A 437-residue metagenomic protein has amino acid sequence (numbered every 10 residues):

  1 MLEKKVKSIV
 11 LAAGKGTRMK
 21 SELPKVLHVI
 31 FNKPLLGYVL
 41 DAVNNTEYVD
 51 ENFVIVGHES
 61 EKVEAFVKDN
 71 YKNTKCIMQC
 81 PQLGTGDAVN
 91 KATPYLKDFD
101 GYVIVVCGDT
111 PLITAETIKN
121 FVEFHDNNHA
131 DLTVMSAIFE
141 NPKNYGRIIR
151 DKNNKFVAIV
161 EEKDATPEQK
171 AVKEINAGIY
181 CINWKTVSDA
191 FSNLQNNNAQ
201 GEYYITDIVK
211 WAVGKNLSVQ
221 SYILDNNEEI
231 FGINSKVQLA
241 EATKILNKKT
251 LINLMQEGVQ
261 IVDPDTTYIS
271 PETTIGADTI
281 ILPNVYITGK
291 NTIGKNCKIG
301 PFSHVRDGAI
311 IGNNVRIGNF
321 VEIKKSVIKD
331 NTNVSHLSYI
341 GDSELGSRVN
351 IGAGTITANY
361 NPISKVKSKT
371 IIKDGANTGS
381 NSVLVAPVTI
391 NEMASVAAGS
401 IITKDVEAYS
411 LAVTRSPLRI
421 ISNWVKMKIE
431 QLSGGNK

Functional and structural regions predicted by a protein language model:
M1-S21: N-terminal nucleotide-binding beta1-loop-alpha1 segment
L2-K4, K173-D263, T274: Conserved alpha/beta core of the MobA/IspD/sugar-nucleotide pyrophosphorylase nucleotidyltransferase superfamily
L2-K7, P34-V106, I113-E116, E123 (+2 more regions): Conserved N-terminal catalytic core of the sugar/cofactor nucleotidyltransferase
T17, T110-L112: Acidic metal-phosphate-binding loop of nucleotide-sugar-dependent transferases
V29, L112, C181, G232-I233 (+1 more regions): Short aromatic/basic micro-patch
F53-G57, S136, A412: Short internal beta-strands
K72, I113-A199: Conserved core of the sugar-phosphate nucleotidyltransferase
Q260-T414, L418-R419: Structural signal for interior beta-strand "rungs" in well-ordered beta-sheet cores of soluble enzyme domains
